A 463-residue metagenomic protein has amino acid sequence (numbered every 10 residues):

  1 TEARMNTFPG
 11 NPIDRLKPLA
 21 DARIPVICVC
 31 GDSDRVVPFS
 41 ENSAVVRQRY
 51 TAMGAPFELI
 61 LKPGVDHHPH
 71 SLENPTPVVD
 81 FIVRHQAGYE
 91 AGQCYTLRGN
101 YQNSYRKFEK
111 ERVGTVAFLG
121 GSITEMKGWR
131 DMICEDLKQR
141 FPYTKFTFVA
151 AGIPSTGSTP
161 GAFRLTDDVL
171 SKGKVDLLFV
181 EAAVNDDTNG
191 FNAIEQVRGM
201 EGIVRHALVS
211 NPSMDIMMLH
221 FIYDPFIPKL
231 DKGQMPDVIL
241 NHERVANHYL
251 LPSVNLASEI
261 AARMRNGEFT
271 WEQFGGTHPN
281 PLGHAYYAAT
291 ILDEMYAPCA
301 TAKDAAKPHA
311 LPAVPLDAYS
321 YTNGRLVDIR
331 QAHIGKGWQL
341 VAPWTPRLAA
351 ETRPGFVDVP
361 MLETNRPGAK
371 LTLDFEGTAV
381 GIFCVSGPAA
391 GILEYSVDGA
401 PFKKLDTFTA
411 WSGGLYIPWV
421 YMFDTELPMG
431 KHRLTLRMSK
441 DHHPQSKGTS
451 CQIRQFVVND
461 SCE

Functional and structural regions predicted by a protein language model:
T1-P18: Mobile cap/lid helix-loop segments that gate and shape the active-site cleft of serine hydrolases
A22, I27-D34: Short beta-strand/loop motif that positions the catalytic acidic residue of the alpha/beta-hydrolase fold
P25, V113-V116, T147, A379 (+1 more regions): Residues that mark the start of a beta-strand
V36, S40-E90: C-terminal catalytic histidine-bearing segment of alpha/beta-hydrolase fold enzymes
E90-F118, I123, L137: Membrane/wall-proximal cationic-aromatic binding patches
V113-G128, I153-G157, A379, P388: Catalytic nucleophile-elbow at a beta strand-turn-alpha helix junction centered on a G-D-S/GDSL motif, marking
D131-T147, A151, T156, P160-P308 (+5 more regions): Alpha-helical cap/lid subdomain in secreted, periplasmic, or secretory-pathway luminal O-acyl-processing enzymes
A300-D374, F383, C462-E463: Glycan-recognition and processing domains
